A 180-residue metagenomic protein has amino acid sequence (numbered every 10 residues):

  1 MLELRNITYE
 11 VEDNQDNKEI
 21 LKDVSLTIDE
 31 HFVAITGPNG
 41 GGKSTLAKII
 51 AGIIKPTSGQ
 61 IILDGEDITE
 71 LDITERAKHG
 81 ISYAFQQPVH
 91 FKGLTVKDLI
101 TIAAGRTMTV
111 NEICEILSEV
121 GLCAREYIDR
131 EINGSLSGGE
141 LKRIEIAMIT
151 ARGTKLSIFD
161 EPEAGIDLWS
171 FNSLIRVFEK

Functional and structural regions predicted by a protein language model:
L2, E19-D23: Conserved structural motif at the start of ABC-family nucleotide-binding domains
T36-N39: The feature captures the beta-strand-to-loop junction immediately N-terminal to the Walker
A51: Helix-to-loop junction immediately C-terminal to a conserved catalytic motif
G59-E66, H79, E112: Conserved ABC transporter NBD signature motif
D67-S82: ABC ATPase NBD coupling module
Q87, G93-E112: Q-loop/switch helix immediately C-terminal to the Walker
I146: Hydrophobic anchor residue at the start of the ABC signature
E161-P162, D167-W169: Walker B catalytic motif
